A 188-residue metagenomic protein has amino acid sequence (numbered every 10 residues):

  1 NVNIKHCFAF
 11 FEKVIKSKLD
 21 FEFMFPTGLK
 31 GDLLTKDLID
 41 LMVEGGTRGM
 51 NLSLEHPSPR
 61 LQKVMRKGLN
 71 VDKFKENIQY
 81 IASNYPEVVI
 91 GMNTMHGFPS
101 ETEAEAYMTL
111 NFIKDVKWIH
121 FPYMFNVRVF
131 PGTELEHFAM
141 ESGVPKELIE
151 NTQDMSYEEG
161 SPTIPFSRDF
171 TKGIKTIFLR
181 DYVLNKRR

Functional and structural regions predicted by a protein language model:
N1-G91, H96-F98: Conserved SAM/AdoMet-binding glycine-rich loop
D32, M95, E101, E136 (+1 more regions): Short, electropositive, low-hydrophobicity segments enriched in small/polar residues
K36, E103-A104: PLP-dependent aminotransferase class I/II
V89, A104-R188: C-terminal accessory regions of radical SAM enzymes
